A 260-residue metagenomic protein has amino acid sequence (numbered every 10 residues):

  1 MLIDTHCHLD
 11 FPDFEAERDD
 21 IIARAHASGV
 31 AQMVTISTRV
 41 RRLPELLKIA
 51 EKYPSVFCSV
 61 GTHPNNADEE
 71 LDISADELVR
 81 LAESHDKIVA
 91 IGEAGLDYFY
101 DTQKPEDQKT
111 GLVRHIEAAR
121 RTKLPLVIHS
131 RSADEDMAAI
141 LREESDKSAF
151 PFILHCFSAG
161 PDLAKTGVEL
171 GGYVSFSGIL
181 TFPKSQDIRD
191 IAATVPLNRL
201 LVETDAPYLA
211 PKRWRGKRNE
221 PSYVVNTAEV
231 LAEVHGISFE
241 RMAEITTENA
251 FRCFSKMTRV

Functional and structural regions predicted by a protein language model:
M1-V260: Mid-domain alpha/beta scaffold segments of enzyme catalytic cores
